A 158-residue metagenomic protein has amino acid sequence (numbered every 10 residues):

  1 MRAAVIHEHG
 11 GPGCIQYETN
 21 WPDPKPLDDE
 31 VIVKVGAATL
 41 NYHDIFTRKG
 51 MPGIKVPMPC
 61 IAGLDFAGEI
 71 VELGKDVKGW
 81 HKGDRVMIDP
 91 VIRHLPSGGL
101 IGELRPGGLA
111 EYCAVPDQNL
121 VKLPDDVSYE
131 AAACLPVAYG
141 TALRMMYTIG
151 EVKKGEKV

Functional and structural regions predicted by a protein language model:
R2, E30-I32, K157: Residues that mark the start of a beta-strand
H7-G11, A38-L40: Short polar catalytic/cofactor-binding loops
P12-E18, M51-P52, G140-R144: Short gly/ser/thr-rich secondary-structure transition/capping motifs
C14-Y17, G53-V56, P96-G102: A short, acidic/glycine-rich surface segment
P22-T39, M51-I92, P124-V127: Glycine-rich beta-strand-centered segment in the early N-terminal region that forms part of a ligand/cofactor-binding
H43-K49: Cytochrome P450 core scaffold surrounding the K-helix E-X-X-R motif and the conserved "meander" helix-loop region
D89-V158: NAD(P)H dinucleotide-binding glycine-rich loop of Rossmann-like/cofactor-binding domains, especially the beta1-alpha1
